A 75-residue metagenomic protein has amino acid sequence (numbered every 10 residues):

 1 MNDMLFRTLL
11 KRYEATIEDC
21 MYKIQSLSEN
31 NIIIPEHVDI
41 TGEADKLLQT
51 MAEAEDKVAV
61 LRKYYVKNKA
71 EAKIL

Functional and structural regions predicted by a protein language model:
M1-L75: Extended, charge-rich alpha-helical interface modules
